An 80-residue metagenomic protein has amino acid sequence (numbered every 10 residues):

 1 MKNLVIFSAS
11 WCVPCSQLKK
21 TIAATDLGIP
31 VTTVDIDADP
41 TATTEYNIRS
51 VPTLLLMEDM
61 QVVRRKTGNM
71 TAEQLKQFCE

Functional and structural regions predicted by a protein language model:
M1-L27: Local sequence-structure signature of Cys/Sec-based thiol-disulfide redox active-site neighborhoods
I6-F7, G28-T41: Thiol-based oxidoreductase modules, predominantly thioredoxin-like and allied folds used for disulfide exchange
V13, A38, M70: Short alpha-helical
L27, R49, Q61: Structured loop/turn residues at beta-strand edges in well-structured enzyme cores
T41-T44, Q61: Residue-level signal for well-ordered, solvent-exposed loop/turn and beta-edge residues enriched in charged/polar side
Y46-L55: Structural micro-motif
L56-E80: Non-catalytic, surface beta->alpha helical segment in thiol-disulfide oxidoreductase systems
